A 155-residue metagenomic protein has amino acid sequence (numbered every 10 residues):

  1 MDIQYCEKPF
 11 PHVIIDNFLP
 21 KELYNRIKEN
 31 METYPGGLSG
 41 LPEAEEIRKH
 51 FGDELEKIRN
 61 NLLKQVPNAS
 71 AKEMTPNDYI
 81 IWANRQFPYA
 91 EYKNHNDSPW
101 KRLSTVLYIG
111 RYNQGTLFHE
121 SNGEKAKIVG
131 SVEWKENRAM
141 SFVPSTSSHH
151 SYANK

Functional and structural regions predicted by a protein language model:
M1-E73: Non-heme Fe(II)/2-oxoglutarate
P67-K155: Catalytic core of non-heme Fe(II) oxygenases with the double-stranded beta-helix
